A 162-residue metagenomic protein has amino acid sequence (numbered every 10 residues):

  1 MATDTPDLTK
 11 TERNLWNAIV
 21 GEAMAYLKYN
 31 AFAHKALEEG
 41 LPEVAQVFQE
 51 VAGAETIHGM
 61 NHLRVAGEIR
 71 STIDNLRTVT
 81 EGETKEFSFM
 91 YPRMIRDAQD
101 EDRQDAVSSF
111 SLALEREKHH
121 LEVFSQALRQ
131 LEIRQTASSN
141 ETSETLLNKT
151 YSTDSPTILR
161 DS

Functional and structural regions predicted by a protein language model:
M1-S162: Non-heme di-metal
